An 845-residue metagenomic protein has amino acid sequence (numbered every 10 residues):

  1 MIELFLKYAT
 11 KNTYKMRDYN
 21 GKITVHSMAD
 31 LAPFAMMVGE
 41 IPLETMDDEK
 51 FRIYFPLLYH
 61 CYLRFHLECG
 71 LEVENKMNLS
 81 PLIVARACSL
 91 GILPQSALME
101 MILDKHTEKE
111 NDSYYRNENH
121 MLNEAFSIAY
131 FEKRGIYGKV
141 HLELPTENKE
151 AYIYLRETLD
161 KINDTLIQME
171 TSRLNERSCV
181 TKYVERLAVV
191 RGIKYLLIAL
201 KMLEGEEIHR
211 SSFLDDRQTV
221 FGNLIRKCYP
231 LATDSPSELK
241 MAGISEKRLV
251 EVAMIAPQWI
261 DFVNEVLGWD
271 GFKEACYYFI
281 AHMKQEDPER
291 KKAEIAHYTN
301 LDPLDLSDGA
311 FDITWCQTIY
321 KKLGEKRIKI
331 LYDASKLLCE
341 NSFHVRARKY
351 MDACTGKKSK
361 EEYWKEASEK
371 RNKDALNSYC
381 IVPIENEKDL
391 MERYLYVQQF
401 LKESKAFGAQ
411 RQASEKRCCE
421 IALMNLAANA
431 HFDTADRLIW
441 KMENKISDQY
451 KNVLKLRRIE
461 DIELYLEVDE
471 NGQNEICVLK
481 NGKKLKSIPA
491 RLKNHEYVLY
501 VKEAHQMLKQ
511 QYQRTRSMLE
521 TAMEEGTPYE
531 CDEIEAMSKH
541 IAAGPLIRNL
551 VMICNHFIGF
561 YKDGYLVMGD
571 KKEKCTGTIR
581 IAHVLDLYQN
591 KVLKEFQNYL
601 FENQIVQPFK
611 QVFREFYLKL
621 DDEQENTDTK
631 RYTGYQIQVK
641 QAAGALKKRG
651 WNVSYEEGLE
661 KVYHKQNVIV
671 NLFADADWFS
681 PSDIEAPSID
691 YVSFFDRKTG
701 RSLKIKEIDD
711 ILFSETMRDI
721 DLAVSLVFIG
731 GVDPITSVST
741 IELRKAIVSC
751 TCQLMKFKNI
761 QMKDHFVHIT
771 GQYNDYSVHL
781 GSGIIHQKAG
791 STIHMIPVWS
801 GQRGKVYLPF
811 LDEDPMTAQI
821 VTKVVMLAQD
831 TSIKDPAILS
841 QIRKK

Functional and structural regions predicted by a protein language model:
M1-K845: Non-catalytic terminal/accessory regions
